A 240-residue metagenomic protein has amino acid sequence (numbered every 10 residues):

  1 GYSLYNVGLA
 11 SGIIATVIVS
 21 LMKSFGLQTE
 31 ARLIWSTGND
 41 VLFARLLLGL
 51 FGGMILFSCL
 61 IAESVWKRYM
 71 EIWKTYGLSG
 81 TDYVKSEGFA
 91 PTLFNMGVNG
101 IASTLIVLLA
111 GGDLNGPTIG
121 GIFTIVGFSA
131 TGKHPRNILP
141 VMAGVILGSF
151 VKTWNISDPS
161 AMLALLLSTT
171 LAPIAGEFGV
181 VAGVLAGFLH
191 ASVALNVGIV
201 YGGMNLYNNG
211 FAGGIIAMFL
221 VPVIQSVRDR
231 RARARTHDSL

Functional and structural regions predicted by a protein language model:
G1-R45, V197-N208: Membrane-interface helix-loop-helix junctions at boundaries between adjacent transmembrane segments
S3, I34-D40, V107-G116, G148 (+2 more regions): Membrane-helix interface and helix-disruption motif detector
N6, P159-R231: C-terminal transmembrane helix pair
A10-S20, L48-F57, T169, A212-I224: Hydrophobic cores of alpha-helical transmembrane segments in multi-pass inner/ER membrane proteins, independent
S20, I101, L105, V126-G127 (+6 more regions): Alpha-helical transmembrane segments of multipass membrane proteins
L27-I122: Membrane-embedded hairpin module used as a gating/binding unit in multi-pass transport and secretion proteins
L60-E71, V223-D238: Membrane-interface capping segments at transmembrane-helix boundaries
V107-S157, L166: Conserved mixed alpha/beta catalytic, RNA-binding, or beta-rich assembly cores of soluble enzyme, regulatory
